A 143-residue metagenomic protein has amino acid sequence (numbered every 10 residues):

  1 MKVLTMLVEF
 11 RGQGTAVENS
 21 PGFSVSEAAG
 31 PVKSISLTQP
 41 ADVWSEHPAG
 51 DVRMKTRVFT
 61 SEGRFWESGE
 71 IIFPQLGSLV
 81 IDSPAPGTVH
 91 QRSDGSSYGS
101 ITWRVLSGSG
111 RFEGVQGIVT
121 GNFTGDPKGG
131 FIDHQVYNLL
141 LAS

Functional and structural regions predicted by a protein language model:
M1-S143: Beta-strand-enriched cores of mature, soluble protein domains
